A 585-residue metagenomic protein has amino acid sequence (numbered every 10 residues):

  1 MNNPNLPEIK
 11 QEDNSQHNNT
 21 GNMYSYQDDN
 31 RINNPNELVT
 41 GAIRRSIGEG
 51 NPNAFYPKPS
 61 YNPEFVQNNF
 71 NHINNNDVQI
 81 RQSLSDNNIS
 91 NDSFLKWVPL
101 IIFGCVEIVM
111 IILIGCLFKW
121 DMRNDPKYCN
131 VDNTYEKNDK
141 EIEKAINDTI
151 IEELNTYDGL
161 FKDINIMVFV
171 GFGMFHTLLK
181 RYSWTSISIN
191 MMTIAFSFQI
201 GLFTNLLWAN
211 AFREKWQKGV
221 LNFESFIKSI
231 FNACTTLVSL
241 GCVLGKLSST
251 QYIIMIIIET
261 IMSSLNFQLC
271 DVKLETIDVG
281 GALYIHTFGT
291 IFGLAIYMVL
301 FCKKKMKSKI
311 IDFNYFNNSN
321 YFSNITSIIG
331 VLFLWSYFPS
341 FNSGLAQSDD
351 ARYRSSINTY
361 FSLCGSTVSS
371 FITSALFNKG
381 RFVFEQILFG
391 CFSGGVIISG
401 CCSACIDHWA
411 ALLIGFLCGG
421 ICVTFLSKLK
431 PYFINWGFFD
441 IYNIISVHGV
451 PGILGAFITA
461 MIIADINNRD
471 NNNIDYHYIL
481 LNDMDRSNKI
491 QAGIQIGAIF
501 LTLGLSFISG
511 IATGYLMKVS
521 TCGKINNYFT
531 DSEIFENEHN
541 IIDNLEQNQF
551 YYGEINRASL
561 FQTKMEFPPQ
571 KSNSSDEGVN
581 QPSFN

Functional and structural regions predicted by a protein language model:
M1-S85, N556-N585: Intrinsically disordered, low-complexity cytosolic terminal tails
H72-N585: Hydrophobic alpha-helical transmembrane bundles of multi-pass membrane proteins
